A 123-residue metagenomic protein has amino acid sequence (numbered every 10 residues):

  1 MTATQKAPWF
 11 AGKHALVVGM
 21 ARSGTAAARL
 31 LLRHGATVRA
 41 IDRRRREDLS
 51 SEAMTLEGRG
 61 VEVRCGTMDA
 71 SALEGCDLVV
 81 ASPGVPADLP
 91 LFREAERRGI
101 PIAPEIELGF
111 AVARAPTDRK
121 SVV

Functional and structural regions predicted by a protein language model:
M1-L108: N-terminal leader/targeting and accessory segments in enzymes
E105-V123: Walker A (P-loop) phosphate-binding motif
